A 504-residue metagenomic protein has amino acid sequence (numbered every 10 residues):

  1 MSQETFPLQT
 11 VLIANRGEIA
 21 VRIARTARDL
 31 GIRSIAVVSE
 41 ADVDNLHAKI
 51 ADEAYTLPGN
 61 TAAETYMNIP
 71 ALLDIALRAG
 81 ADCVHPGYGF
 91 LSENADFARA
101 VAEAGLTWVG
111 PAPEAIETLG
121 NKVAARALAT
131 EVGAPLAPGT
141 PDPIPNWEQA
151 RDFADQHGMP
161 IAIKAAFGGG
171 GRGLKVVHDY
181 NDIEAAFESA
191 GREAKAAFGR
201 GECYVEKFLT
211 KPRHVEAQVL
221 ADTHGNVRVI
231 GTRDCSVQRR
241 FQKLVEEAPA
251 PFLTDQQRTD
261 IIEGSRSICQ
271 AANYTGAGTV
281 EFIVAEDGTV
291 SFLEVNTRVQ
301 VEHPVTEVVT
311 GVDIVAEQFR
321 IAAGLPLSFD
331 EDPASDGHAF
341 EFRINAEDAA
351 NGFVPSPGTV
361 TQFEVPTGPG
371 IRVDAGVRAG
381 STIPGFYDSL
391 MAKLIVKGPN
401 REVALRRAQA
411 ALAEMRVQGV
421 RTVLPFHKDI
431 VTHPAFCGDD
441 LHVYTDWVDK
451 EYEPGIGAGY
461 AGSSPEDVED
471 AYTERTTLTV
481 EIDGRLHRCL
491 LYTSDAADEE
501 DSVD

Functional and structural regions predicted by a protein language model:
M1, I19, P454-G457, A496-A497: Intrinsically disordered and other compositionally biased segments
M1-V280, V284-H303: N-terminal beta-alpha lobe that positions the nucleotide/phosphoryl donor in ATP/NTP-coupled carboxylate activation
D287-T289, R475-T477, E500: A generic structural signal for beta-strand entry/edge sites
P304-S494: Catalytic cores of soluble metabolic enzymes centered on carboxylation/carboxyl-transfer
Y492-D504: Single conserved hydrophobic/aromatic residue that forms the stacking wall/gate of nucleotide- or nucleobase-binding
